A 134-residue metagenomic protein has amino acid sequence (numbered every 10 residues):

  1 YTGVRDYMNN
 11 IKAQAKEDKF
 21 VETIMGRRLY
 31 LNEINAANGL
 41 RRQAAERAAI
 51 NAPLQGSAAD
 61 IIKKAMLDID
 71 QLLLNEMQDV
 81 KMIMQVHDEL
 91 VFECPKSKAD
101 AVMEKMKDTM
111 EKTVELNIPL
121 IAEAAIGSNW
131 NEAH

Functional and structural regions predicted by a protein language model:
Y1-H134: Conserved catalytic core of nucleotide polymerization and phosphodiester-bond processing enzymes
